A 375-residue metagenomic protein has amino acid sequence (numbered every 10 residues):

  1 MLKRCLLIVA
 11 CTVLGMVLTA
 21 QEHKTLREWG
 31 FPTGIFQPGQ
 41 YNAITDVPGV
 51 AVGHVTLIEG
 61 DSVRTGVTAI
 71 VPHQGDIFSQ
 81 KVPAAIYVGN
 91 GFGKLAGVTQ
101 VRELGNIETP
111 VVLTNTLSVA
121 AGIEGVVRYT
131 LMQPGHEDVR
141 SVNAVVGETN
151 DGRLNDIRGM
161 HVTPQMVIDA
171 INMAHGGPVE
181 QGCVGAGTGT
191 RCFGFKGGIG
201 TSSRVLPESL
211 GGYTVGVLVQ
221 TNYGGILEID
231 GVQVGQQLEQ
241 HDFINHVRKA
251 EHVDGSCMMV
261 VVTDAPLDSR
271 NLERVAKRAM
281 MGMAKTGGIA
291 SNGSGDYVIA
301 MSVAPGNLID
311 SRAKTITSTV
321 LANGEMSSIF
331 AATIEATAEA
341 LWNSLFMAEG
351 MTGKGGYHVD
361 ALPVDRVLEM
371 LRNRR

Functional and structural regions predicted by a protein language model:
M1-L2, T25: Intrinsically disordered, low-complexity sequence elements enriched in Ser/Thr/Gly/Pro
K3-I8: Sec-dependent signal peptide recognition, specifically the positively charged N-region followed immediately by
C11-T19: Hydrophobic h-region of N-terminal signal peptides that target proteins for export in Gram-negative bacteria
Q21-R375: Alpha/propeptide regions of enzymes that mature by internal proteolysis
